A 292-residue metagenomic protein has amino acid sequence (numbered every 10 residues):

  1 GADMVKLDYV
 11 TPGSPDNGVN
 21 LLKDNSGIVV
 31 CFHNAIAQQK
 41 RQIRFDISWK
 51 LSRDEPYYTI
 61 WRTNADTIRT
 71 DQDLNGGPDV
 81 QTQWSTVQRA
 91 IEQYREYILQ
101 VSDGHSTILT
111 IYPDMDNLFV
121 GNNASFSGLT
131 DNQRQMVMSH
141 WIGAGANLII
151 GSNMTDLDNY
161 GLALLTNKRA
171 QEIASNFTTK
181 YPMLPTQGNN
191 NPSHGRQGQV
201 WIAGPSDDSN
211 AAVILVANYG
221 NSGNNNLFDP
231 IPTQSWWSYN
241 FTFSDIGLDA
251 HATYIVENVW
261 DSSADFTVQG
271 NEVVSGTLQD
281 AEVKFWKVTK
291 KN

Functional and structural regions predicted by a protein language model:
G1-N17: Active-site groove signature of glycoside hydrolases
G13-G27, D54-T59, P78, N224-N225: Extracytoplasmic/secreted cell-surface and envelope-processing proteins
G27-N34: Alpha-helical scaffolding segments of alpha/beta enzyme cores, especially the outer helices of TIM-barrel or partial
Q38-N153: Glycan-recognition surfaces
Q135, W141-G151, P192-L248: Carbohydrate-binding surface patches
M136-G188: Catalytic cores of secreted or luminal carbohydrate-active enzymes
F243-S262: Solvent-exposed beta-hairpin/edge-strand motifs
T267-N292: C-terminal beta-strand-rich structural cap/linker in extracellular carbohydrate-active enzymes
